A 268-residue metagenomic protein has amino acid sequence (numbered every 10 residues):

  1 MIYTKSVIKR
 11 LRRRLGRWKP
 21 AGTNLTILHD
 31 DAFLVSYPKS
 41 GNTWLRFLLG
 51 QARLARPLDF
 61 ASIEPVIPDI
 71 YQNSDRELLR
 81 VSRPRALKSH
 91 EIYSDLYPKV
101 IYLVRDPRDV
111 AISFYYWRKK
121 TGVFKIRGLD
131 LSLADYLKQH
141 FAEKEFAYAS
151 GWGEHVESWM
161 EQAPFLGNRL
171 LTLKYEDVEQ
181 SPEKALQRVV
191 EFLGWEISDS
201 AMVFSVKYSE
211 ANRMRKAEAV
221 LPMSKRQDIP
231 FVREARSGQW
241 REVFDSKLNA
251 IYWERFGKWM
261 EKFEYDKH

Functional and structural regions predicted by a protein language model:
M1-L173, M223-R226, F231-H268: PAPS-dependent sulfotransferase catalytic domain
R53-A55, P182-I197: Non-catalytic, well-ordered alpha-helical segments in soluble enzyme domains
F60, G194-F204, K267-H268: Short, surface-exposed acidic
D95-V100, P182-K184, R213-R215: Short, solvent-exposed polar/charged micro-motifs at secondary-structure junctions
R108, E183-Q187, M202-V206, N249 (+1 more regions): An amphipathic alpha-helix signature
V178: Conserved FAD/dinucleotide-binding core of flavoprotein oxidoreductases
F192, E196, Y208, K258-K262: Hydrophobic alpha-helical segments
K207-D228: Short acidic/His-enriched helical or mixed secondary-structure segments at domain edges of catalytic enzymes and some
